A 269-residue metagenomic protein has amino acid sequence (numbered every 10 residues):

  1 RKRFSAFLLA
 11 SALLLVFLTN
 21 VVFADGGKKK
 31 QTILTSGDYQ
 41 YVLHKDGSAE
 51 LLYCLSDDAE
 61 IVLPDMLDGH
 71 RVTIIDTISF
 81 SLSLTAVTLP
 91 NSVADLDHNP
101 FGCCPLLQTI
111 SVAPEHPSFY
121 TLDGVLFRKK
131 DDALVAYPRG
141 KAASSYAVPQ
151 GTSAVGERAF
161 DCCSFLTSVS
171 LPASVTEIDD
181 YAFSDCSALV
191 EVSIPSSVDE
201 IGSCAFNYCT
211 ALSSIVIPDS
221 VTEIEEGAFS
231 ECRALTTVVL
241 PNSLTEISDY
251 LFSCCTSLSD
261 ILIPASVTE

Functional and structural regions predicted by a protein language model:
R1-L9: Bacterial N-terminal signal peptides that target proteins for export
L8-N20: Bacterial N-terminal signal peptides
L18-Q31: Sec-dependent signal peptide cleavage junction
D38-D46, S56-T73, L82-D95, C103-V125 (+7 more regions): Structural signature of tandem-repeat unit edges
T77-I78, A159: A short, well-ordered alpha-helical element
